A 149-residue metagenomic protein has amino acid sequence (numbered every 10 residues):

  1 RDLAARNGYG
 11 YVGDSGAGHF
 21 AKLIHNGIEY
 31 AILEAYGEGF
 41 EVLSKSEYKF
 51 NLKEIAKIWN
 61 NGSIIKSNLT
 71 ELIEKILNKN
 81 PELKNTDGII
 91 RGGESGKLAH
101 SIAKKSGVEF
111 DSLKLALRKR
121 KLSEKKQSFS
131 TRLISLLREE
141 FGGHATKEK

Functional and structural regions predicted by a protein language model:
D2-R6: Structural/interface elements that position substrates and couple domains in central-metabolism enzymes
Y11-S15, K147-K149: Conserved N-terminal alpha-helical segment that immediately precedes and caps sugar-phosphate-binding
G16-H144: Helical "substrate-binding/catalytic lid" subdomain of Rossmann-like NAD(P)-dependent dehydrogenases/reductases
